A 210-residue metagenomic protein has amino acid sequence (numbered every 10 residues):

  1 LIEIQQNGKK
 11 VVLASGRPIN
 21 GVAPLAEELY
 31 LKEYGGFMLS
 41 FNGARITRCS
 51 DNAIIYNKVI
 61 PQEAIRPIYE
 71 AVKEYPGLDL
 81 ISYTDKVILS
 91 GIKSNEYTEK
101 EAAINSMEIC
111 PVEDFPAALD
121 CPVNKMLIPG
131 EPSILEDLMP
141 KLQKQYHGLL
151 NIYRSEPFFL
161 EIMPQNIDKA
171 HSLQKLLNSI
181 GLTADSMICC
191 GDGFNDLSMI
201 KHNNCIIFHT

Functional and structural regions predicted by a protein language model:
L1-E96: Active-site phosphate-binding/coordination module
E3, V112-A117, I207-T210: Short, intrinsically disordered, charge-balanced linker/junction segments flanking boundaries in proteins
G8-V12, G36, K125, D185-M187 (+1 more regions): Short active-site oxyanion
G16, I188-F194, I207-T210: Glycine-rich beta-to-alpha transition loops that act as phosphate-gripper elements at the mouths of alpha/beta enzyme
E28, L142-Q145, N204: Short, solvent-exposed amphipathic alpha-helical segments in soluble enzyme and RNA/protein-processing domains
A71, Y75-C190, F194-M199: Conserved acidic, metal-coordinating active-site core of Asp-based, Mg2+-dependent phosphoryl-transfer enzymes
